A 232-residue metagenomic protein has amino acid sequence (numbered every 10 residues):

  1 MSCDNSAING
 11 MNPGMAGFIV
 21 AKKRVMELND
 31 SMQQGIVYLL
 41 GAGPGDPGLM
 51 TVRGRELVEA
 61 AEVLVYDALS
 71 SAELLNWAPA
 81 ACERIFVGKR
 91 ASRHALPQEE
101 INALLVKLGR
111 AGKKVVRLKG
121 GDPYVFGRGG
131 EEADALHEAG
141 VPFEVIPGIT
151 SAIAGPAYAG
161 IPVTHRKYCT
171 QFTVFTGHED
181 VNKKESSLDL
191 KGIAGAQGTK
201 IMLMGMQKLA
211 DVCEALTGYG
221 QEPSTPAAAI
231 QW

Functional and structural regions predicted by a protein language model:
G10, G14-G17: Residue-identity detector for glycine
N12, K22-K23: Polybasic, lysine-rich low-complexity intrinsically disordered segments
M26-P47, V52-I149, A154: Class I S-adenosyl-L-methionine
L28, Q34-L39, A111-V115, F175 (+1 more regions): A contiguous loop/helix-start segment that scaffolds small-molecule binding in enzyme catalytic cores
W77, Y158-A159, A215: Residue-level signal for well-ordered alpha-helical positions
C82-K89, G140-E144, V163-T173, G220-A229: Short hydrophobic/aromatic-enriched beta-strand-loop microsegments
D122-A196: Class I SAM-dependent methyltransferase SAM-binding "motif I" and its flanking Rossmann-like core
